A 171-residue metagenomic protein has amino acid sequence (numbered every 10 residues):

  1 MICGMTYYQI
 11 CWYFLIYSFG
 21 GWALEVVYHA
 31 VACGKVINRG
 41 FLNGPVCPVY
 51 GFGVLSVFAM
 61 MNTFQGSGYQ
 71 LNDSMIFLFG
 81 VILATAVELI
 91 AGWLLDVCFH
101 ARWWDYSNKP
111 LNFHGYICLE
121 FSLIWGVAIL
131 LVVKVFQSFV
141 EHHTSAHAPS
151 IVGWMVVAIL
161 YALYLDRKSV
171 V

Functional and structural regions predicted by a protein language model:
M1-V171: Aromatic-rich, lipid-facing transmembrane alpha helices and their immediate juxtamembrane interface loops in integral
